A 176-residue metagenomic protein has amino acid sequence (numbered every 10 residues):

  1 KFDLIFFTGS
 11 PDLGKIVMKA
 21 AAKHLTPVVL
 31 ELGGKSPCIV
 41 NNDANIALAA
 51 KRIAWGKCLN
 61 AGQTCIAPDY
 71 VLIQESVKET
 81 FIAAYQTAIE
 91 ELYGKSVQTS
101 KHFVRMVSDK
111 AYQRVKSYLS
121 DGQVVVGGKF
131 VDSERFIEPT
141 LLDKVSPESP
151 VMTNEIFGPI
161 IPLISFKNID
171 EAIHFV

Functional and structural regions predicted by a protein language model:
K1: Glycine-rich oxoanion-binding loops at beta->alpha junctions
L4, S10-P147, S165-D170, H174-F175: ALDH superfamily catalytic-core signature
E134-E138, N154-I160: Conserved glycine-rich beta-strand-loop-beta hairpin in the small C-terminal domain of fold type I
E148-T153: Cytochrome P450 core scaffold surrounding the K-helix E-X-X-R motif and the conserved "meander" helix-loop region
